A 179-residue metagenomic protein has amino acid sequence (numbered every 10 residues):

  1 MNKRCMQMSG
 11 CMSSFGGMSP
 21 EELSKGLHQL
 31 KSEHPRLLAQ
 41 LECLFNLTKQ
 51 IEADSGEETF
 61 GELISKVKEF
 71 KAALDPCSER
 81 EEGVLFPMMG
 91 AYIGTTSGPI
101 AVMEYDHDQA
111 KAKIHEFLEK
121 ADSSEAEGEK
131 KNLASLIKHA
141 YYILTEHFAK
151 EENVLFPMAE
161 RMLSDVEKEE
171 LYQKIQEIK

Functional and structural regions predicted by a protein language model:
M1-K179: Small-residue-biased structural context
